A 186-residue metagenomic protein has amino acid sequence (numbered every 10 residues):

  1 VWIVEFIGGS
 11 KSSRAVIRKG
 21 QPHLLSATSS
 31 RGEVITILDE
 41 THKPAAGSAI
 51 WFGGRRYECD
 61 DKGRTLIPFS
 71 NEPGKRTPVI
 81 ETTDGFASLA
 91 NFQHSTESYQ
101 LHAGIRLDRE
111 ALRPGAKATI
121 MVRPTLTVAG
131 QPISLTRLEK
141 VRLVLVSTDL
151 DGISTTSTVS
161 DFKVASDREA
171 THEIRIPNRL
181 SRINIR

Functional and structural regions predicted by a protein language model:
V1-R186: N-terminal, cleavable Sec-dependent signal peptides of secreted/periplasmic/extracellular proteins
